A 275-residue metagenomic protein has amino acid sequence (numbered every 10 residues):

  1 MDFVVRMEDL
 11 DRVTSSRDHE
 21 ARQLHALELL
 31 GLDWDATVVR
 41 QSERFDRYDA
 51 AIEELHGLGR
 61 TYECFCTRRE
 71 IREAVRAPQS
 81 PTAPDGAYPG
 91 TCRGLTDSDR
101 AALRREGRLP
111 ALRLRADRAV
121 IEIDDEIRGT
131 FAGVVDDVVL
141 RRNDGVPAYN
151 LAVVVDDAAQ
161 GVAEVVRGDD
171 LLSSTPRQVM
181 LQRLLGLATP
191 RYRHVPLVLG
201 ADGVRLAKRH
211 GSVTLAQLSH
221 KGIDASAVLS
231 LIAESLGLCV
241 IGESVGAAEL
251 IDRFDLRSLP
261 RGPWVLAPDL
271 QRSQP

Functional and structural regions predicted by a protein language model:
M1-F3, Q160, G186-L187, L236-E243: Short helix-capping/linker segments at secondary-structure and domain boundaries
M1-Q79, D169-D170, S174-L187: N-terminal Rossmann-like or analogous alpha/beta NTP/dinucleotide-binding catalytic cores that position adenine
V5, A36, C64-F65, R191 (+3 more regions): A generic structural-conservation signal
V5-D11, H194-P196, S244-F254: Short alpha-helical "patches" and their helix-cap loops
E20, F45, R68, D85 (+5 more regions): Alpha-helix initiation and N-capping motif
E43-L58, P81-P89, R108-A111, S235-E249: Short secondary-structure transition/capping segments
R69-K208, T214-S219, W264-P275: Active-site cores that bind ATP or allylic diphosphates and position pyrophosphate for catalysis
D202-P275: Conserved catalytic-core subdomain
